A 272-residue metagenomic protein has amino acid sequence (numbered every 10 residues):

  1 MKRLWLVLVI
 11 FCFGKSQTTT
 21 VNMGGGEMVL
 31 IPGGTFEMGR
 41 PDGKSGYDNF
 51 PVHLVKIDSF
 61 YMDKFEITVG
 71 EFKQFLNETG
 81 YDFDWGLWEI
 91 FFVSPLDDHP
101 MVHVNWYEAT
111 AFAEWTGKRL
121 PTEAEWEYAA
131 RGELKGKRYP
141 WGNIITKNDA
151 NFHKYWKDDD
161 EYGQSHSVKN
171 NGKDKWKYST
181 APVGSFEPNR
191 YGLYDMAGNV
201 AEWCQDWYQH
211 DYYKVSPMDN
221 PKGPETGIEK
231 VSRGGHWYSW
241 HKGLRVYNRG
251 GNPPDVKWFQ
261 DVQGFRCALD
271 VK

Functional and structural regions predicted by a protein language model:
L4-C12: Sec-dependent N-terminal signal peptides
F11-T19: Bacterial Sec-dependent signal peptides at the C-terminal "C-region" and cleavage site
Q17-T18, G43-V52, K169, G250-V256: Short, P/G- and charge-enriched loop/turn segments at secondary-structure junctions
V21-G86, V104-Y107, G198: A short glycine-rich, aromatic-capped structural motif
E37, P41-D42, D82, L87-P253 (+1 more regions): Functional-site microenvironments in short loops/helix caps that host divalent-cation chemistry
R40, S59, T68, N143 (+2 more regions): Non-catalytic surface loops within mature trypsin-like serine protease
F259-K272: Short, structured beta-strand segments at or near domain termini in extracellular proteins/domains
